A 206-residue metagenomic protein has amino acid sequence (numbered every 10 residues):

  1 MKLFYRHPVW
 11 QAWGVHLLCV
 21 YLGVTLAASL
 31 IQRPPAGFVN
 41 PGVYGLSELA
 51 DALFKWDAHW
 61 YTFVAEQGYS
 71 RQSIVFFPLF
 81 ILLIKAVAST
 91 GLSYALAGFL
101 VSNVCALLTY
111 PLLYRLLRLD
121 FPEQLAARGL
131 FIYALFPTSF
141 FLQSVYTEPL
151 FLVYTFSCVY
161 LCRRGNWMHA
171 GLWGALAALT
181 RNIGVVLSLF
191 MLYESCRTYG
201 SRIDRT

Functional and structural regions predicted by a protein language model:
M1-P41: Start-transfer (signal-anchor) and selected internal transmembrane alpha helices of multi-pass inner/ER membrane
A52-L92: Short hydrophobic/aromatic helix or loop-helix immediately within or flanking a transmembrane segment in polytopic
A86, L100-D120: Transmembrane-helix motifs of polytopic, lipid-linked glycan transferases
L96-A97, L113-L135: Transmembrane-helix signature of polytopic, membrane-embedded enzymes that assemble or transfer cell-envelope glycans
F121-E123, C158-H169: Membrane-interface transmembrane helices that cradle and orient dolichyl/undecaprenyl
T138, P149, L172-C196: Transmembrane helices and adjacent periplasmic/lumenal helix-loop junctions of polyprenol-phosphate-dependent
S144-L150: Short acidic/glycine- and proline-prone juxtamembrane loop motifs at membrane-interface regions of multi-pass membrane
R163-W167, G171, L187-T206: Perimembrane helix-loop-helix junctions
